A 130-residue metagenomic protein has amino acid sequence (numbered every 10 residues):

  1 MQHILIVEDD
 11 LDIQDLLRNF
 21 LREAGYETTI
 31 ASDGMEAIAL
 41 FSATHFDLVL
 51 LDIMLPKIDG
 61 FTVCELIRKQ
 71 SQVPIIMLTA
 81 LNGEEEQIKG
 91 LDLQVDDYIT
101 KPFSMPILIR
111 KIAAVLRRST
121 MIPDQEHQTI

Functional and structural regions predicted by a protein language model:
M1-M121: N-terminal/domain-start alpha-helical segments
S119-I130: CheY-like receiver
